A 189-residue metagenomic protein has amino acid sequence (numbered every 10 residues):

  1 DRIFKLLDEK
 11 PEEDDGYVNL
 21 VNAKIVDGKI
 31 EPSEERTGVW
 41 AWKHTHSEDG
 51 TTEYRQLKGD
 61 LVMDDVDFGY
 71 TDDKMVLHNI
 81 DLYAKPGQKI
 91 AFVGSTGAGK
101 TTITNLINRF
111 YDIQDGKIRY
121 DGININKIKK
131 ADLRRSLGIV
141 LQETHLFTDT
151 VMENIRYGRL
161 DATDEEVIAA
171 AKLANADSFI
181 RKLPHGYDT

Functional and structural regions predicted by a protein language model:
D1-D8, D15: Cytosolic ends of transmembrane helices, especially the final helix of ABC transmembrane type-1 domains
E9-E12, H185: Flexible, glycine-biased helix-capping/connector loops in cytosolic signal-transduction modules
D14-K24: Solvent-exposed, non-transmembrane helices and loops of integral membrane proteins
A23-T189: ABC-type nucleotide-binding domain
